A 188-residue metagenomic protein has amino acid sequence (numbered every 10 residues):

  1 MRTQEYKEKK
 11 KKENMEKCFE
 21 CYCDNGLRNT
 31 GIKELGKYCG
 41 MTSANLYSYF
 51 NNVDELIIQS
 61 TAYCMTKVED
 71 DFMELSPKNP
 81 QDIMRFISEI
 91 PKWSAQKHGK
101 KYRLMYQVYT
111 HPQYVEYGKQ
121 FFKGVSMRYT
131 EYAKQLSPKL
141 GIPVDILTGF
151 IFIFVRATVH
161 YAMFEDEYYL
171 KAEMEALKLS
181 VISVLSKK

Functional and structural regions predicted by a protein language model:
M1-K9: N-terminal intrinsically disordered/low-complexity leader segments
R2, E13, K17, C21-E55 (+1 more regions): Helix-turn-helix
K17-N25, K67-L75, L104, V108 (+1 more regions): Solvent-exposed, amphipathic alpha-helical segments
I32, T61-E69: Short, basic, alpha-helical segments at the C-terminal edge of helix-turn-helix-like DNA-binding modules
Q59, F72-K97, V144, T148-I151: Hydrophobic alpha-helical connector segments
Q81-Q107, Q113-Q120: Helical hydrophobic small-molecule/effector-binding pocket
W93, Q107, I151-K171, S183-K188: Amphipathic C-terminal alpha-helical segment
K97, Q113-G141, D145-G149: Amphipathic alpha-helical packing segments from all-alpha helical-bundle domains
